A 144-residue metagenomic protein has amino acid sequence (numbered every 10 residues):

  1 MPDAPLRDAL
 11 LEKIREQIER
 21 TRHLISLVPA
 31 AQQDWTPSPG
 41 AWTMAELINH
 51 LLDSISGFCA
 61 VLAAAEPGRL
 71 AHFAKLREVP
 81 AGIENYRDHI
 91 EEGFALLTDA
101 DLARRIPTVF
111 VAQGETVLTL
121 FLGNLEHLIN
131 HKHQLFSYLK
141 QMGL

Functional and structural regions predicted by a protein language model:
M1-K13: Extreme N-terminal tail/first-helix region
L11-I25, A30-A71, P80, T108-L144: Short, contiguous alpha-helical
A60-T98: Helix-adjacent hinge/juxtasegments
A95-V111: Acidic catalytic patch
